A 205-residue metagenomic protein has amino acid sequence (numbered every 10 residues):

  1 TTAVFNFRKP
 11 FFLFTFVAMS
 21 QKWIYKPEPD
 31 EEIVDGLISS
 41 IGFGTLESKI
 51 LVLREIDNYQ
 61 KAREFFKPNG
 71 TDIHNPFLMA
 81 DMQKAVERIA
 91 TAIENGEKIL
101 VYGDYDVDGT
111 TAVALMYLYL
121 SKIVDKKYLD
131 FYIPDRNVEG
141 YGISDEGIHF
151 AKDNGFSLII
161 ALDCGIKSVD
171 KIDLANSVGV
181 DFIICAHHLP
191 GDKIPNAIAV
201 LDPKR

Functional and structural regions predicted by a protein language model:
F5-R205: Replace "Mg2+/Mn2+-dependent" with "divalent metal-dependent
